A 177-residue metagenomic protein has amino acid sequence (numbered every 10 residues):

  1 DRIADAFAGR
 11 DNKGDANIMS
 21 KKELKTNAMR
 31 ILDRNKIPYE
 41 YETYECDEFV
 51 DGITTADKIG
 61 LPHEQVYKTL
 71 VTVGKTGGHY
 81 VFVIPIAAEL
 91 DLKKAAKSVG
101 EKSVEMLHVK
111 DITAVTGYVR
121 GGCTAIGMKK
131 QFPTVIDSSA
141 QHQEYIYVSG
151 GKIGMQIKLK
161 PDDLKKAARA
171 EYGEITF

Functional and structural regions predicted by a protein language model:
R2-I18: Short, Lys/Arg-enriched N-terminal segments with co-localized hydrophobic residues within the first ~10-30 amino acids
G14-F177: Extended, low-hydrophobicity, polar/charged segments
